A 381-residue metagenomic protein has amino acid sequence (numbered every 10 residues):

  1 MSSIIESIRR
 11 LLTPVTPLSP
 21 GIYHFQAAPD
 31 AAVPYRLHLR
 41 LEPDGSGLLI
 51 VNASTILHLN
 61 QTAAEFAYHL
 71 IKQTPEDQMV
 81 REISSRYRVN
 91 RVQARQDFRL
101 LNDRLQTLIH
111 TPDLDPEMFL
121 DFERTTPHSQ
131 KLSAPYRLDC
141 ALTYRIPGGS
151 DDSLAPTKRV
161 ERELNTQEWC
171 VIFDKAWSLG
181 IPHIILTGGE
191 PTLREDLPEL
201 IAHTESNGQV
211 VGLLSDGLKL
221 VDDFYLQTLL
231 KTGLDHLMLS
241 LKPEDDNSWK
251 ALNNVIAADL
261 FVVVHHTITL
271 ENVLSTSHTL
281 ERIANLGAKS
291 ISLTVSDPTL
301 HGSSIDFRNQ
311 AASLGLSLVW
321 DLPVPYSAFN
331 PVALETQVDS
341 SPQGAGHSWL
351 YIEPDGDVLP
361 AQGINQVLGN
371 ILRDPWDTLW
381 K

Functional and structural regions predicted by a protein language model:
M1-A64, Y68, S129-L132: Acidic, low-complexity/disordered tracts enriched in E/D and polar residues
S3-R10, T55-C140, T166: Long, charge-rich, low-complexity alpha-helical segments
Q130-E168, L179: Canonical Radical SAM [4Fe-4S] cluster-binding loop centered on the CxxxCxxC motif and its immediate flanking residues
R137, A155, T166-T187, R194-H301: Radical SAM/AdoMet-radical enzyme domain recognition
D306-A333, D357-K381: C-terminal accessory region of radical SAM enzymes
N330-Q343: Short, basic/aromatic recognition patches
Q343-H347, N365: Short, small/polar residue-rich loop motifs at catalytic or cofactor-binding pockets
I352-E353: Short, acidic, Ser/Thr-enriched surface-loop or helix-capping motifs
